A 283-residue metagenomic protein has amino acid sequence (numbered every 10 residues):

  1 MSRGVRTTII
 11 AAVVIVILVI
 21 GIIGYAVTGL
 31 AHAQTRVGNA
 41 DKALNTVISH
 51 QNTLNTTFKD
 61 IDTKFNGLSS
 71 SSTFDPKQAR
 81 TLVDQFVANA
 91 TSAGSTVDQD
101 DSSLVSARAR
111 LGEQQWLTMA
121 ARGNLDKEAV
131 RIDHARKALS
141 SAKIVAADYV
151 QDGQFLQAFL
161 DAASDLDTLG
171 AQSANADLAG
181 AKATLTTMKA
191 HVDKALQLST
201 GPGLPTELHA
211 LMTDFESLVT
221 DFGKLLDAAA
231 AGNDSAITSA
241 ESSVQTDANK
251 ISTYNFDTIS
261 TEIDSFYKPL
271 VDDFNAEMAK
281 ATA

Functional and structural regions predicted by a protein language model:
M1-I15, Y267: N-terminal export and membrane-targeting signals
R3-G4, V16-S49: Transmembrane signal-anchor/signal-peptide helices with a preference for the extracytoplasmic
A11-Y25, M188, A195, A248: Hydrophobic alpha-helical membrane segments, chiefly transmembrane helices and signal peptide h-regions, characterized
G29-Q34, L68, T73, A135-L139: Short, charge-rich amphipathic alpha-helices with coiled-coil/heptad character
N39-S95: Long, low-complexity, Ser/Thr/Pro-rich intrinsically disordered stretches
L44-L68, Q115-A283: C-terminal amphipathic alpha-helix
L82-A138: Structured, soluble extracytoplasmic/luminal domains of envelope-associated proteins
